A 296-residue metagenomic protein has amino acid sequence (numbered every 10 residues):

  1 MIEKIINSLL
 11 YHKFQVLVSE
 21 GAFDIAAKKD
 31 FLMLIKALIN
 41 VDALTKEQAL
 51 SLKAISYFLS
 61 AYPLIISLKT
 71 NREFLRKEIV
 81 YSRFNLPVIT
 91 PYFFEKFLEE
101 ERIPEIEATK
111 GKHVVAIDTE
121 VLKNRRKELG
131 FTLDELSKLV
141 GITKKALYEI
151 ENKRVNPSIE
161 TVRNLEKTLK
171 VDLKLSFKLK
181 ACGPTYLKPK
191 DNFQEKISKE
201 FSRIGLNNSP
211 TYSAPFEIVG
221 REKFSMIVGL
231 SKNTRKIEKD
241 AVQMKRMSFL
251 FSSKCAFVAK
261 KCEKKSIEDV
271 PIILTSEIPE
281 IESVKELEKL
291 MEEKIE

Functional and structural regions predicted by a protein language model:
M1, I5, L59-Y62, S67 (+4 more regions): Charged, structured surface patches that assemble and position nucleic-acid processing machinery
M1-K4, H12-F14, S19-A26, D30 (+1 more regions): Helix-turn-helix/homeodomain-like alpha-helical modules used for DNA recognition and transcription-factor dimerization
E120, G130-F131, P157: Residue-level signal for the short linker/turn that defines the boundary of a DNA-recognition helix
L122, L136-S137, L147-I150: Conserved hydrophobic/aromatic packing and binding residues within compact polymer-binding modules
R126, S137, E166: The alpha-helix within a helix-turn-helix
G130-K145: Short alpha-helical DNA-recognition segment
G141-N156: Recognition helix of helix-turn-helix/homeodomain-like DNA-binding domains that insert into the DNA major groove
S158-L175: DNA major-groove recognition helix of helix-turn-helix/homeodomain DNA-binding modules
